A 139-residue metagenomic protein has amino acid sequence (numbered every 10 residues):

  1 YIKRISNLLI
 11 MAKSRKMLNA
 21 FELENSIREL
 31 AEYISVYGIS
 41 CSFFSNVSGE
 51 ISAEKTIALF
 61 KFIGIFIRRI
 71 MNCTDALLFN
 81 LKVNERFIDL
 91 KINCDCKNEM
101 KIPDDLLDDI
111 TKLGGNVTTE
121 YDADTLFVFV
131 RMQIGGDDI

Functional and structural regions predicted by a protein language model:
Y1-S45: Conserved DHp (HisKA) dimerization/phosphotransfer helix of two-component histidine kinases, i.e., the long coiled-coil
G38-I65, E85-I88: Conserved short strand/loop->alpha-helix "switch" segment adjacent to the catalytic nucleotide/phosphoryl-transfer site
S52-N80, P103-I110: Conserved ATP-binding N-box helix of the HATPase_c
L78-I88, E120-A123: Short beta-strand/loop element within the Bergerat-fold HATPase_c
I88-K97, V130: Conserved DxG motif in ATP/Mg2+-binding regions
N98-F129: ATP phosphate-binding glycine-rich loop and adjacent ATP-lid/helix-beta elements within ATP-binding kinase/ATPase
Q133: Regulatory/sensor and coupling segments of signal-transduction and defense proteins
D137-I139: C-terminal end segment of the histidine kinase catalytic
